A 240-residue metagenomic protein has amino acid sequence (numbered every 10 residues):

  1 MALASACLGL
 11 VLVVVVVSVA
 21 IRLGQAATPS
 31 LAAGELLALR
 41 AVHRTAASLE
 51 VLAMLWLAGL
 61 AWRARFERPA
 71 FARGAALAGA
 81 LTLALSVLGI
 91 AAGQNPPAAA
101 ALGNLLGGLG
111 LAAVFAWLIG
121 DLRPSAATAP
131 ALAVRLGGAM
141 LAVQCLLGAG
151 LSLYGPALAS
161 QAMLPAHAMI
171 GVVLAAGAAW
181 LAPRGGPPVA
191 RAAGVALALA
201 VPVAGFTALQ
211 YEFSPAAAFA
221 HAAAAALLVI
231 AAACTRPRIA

Functional and structural regions predicted by a protein language model:
M1-A240: Polytopic transmembrane helical bundles with strong interfacial aromatic enrichment
